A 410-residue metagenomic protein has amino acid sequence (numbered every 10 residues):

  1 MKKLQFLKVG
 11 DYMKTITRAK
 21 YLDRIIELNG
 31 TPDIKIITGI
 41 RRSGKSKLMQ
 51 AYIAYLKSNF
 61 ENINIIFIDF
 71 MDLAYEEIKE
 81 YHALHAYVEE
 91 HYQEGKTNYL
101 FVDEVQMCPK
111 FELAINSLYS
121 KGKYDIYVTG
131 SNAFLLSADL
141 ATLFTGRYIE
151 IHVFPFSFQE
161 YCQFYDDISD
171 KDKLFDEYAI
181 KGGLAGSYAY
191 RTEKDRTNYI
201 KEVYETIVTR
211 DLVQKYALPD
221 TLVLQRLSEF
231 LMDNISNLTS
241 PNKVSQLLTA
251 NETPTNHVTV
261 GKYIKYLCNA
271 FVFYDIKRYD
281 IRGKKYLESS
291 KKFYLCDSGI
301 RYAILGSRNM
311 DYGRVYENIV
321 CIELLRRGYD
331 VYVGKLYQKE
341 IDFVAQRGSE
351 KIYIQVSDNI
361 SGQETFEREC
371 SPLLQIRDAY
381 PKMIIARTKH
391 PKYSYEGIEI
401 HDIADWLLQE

Functional and structural regions predicted by a protein language model:
M1-I26, G30: N-terminal pre-Walker A segment at the start of P-loop NTPase domains
K2-G10, S131-A133, A138-L238, F271-Y274: Interdomain motor-coupling "hinge/lid" segment immediately C-terminal to the ATP-binding subdomain of NTP-driven enzymes
I37: Hydrophobic anchor at the beta1->P-loop junction of P-loop NTPases
K45: Conserved lysine of the Walker
L48, Y52: Hydrophobic positions on the alpha1 helix immediately C-terminal to the Walker A/P-loop
I66-K96: Short glycine-rich substrate-engagement loop in P-loop NTPases that contacts/grips substrate
E193-K351: Accessory nucleic acid-recognition modules appended to NTPase machines
K389-E410: Domain-level recognition of nuclease-like catalytic cores that cleave nucleotide substrates
